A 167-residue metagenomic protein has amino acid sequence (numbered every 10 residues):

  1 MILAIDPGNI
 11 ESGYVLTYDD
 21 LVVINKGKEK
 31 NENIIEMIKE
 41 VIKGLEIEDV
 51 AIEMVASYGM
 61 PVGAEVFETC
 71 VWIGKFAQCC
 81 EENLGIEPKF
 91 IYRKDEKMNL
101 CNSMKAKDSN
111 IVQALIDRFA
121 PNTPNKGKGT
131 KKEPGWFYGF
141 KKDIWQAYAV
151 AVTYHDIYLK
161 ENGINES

Functional and structural regions predicted by a protein language model:
M1-S167: Phosphate- and other anionic-substrate recognition elements at nucleic-acid/protein interfaces
